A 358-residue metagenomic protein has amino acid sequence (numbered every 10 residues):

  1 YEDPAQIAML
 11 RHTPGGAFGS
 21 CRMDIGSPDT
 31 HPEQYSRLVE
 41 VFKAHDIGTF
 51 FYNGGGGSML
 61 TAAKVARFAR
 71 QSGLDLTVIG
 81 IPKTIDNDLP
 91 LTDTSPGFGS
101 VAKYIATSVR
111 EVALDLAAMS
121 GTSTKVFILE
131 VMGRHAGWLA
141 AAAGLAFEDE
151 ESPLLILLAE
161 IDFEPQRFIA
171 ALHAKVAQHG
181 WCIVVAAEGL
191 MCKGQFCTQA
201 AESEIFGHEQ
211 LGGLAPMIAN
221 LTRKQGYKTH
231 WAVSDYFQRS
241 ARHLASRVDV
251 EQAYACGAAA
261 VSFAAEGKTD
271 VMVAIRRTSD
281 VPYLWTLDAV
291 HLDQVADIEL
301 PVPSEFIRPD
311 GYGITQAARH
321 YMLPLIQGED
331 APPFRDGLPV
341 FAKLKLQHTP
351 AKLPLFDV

Functional and structural regions predicted by a protein language model:
Y1-G48, S58: Glycine-rich oxoanion-binding loops at beta->alpha junctions
R11-D24, K83-D93, S123-T124, A200-A201: Gly-rich Lys/Arg/Thr-decorated short loops/hinges at beta-loop-alpha junctions or inter-strand turns that position
R22-M23, G55-G56, I81-N87, E160-D162 (+3 more regions): Short, ordered loop/turn segments at secondary-structure junctions
Q34-R37, K43, V101-D115, W138-A140 (+2 more regions): Hydrophobic alpha-helical segments within soluble ligand-binding/sensing domains
Y52-G54, L60-S72, I79, S95-H230: Accessory alpha-helical/coil subdomains and C-terminal extensions that flank or cap enzyme catalytic cores
M59-L60, N87-D88, H135-A136, C192-G194 (+3 more regions): Flexible loop/turn segments at secondary-structure boundaries
Q199-V358: C-terminal non-catalytic interaction/assembly regions of soluble proteins
